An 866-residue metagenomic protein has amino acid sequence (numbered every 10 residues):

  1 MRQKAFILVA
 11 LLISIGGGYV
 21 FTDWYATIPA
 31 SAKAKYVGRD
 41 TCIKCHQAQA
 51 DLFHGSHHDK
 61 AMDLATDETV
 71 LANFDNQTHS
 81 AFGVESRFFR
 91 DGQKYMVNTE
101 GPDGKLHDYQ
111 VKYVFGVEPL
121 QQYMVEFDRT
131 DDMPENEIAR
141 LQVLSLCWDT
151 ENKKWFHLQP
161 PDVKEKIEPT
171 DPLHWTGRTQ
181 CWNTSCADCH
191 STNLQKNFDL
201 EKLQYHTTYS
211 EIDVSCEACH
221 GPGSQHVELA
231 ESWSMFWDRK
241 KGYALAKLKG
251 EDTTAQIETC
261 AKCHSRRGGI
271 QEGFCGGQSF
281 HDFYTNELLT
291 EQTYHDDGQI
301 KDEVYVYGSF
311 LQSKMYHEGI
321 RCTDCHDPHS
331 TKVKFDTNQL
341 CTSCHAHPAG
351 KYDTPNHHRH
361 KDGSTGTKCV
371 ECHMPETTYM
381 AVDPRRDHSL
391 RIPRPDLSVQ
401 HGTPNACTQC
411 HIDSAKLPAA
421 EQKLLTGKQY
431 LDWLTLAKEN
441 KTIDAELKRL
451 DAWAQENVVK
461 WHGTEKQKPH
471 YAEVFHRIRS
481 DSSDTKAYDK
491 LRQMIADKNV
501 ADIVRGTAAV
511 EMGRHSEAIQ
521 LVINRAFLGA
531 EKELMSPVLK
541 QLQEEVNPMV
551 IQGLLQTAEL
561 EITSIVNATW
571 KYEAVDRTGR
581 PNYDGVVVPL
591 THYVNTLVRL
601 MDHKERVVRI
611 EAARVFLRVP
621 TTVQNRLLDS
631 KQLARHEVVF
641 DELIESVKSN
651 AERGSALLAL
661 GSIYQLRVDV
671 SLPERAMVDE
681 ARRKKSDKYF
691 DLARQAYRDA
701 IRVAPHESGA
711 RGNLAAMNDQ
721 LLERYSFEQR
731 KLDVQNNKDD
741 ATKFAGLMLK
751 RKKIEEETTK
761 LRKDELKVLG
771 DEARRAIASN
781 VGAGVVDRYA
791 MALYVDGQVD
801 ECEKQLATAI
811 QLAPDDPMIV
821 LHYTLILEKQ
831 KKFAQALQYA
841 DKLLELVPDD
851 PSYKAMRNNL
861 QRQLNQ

Functional and structural regions predicted by a protein language model:
T22-A26, A48-G116, L120-R129, V143-S145 (+6 more regions): Primarily the internal scaffold of c-type cytochrome electron-transfer domains, especially repeated/multiheme c-type
D484-I495, E517-L542, S564-L600, T622-I644 (+2 more regions): Amphipathic alpha-helical scaffolding segments comprising HEAT/armadillo-like alpha-solenoid repeats
N499-A501, E531, E545-N547, K604-E605 (+2 more regions): Short inter-helical turns and helix N-cap capping residues of alpha-solenoid HEAT/ARM repeat scaffolds
L560, R618, L666, Q720-E723 (+3 more regions): Register position in tetratricopeptide repeats
A651, P705, S779-V781, P814 (+1 more regions): Short coil turns that delineate tetratricopeptide repeat
